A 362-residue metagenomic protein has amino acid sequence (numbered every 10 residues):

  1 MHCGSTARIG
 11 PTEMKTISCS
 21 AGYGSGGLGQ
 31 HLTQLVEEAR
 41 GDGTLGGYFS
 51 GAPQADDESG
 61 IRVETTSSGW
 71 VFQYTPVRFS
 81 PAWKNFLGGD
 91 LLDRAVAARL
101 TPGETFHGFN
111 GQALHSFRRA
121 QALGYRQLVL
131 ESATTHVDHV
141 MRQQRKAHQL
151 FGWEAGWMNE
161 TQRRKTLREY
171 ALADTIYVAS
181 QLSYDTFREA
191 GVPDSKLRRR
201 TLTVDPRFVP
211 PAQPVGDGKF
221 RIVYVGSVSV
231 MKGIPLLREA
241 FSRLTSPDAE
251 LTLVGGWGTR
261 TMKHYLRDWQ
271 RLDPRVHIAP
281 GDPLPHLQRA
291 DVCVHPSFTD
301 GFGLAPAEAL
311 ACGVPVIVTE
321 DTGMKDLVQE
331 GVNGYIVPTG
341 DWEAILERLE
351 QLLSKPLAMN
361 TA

Functional and structural regions predicted by a protein language model:
F72-A82, Q127-R164: Acceptor-binding helix/loop patch of EC 2.4 sugar-transfer enzymes, predominantly nucleotide-sugar-dependent
D93-G103, L114-S116, H136, G152-I176: Membrane-proximal helix-turn-helix segments that form the acceptor-binding/catalytic region of lipid-linked
V204-K232, R238-R243, T252: Conserved donor-binding/catalytic core segment of Leloir-type glycosyltransferases
V225, E250-H264: Glycosyltransferase donor-sugar binding loop
K263-G281: Nucleotide-activated donor-binding/catalytic signature segment of Leloir-type glycosyltransferases, i.e., the conserved
F298: Aromatic "clamp/platform" in nucleotide-sugar-dependent glycosyltransferases that forms part of the donor/acceptor
P315-V318: Short hydrophobic beta-strand element within catalytic cores of glycosyltransferases and related nucleotide-activated
K325-E350, S354-A358: Change "using UDP/GDP/dTDP sugars" to "using nucleotide sugars
